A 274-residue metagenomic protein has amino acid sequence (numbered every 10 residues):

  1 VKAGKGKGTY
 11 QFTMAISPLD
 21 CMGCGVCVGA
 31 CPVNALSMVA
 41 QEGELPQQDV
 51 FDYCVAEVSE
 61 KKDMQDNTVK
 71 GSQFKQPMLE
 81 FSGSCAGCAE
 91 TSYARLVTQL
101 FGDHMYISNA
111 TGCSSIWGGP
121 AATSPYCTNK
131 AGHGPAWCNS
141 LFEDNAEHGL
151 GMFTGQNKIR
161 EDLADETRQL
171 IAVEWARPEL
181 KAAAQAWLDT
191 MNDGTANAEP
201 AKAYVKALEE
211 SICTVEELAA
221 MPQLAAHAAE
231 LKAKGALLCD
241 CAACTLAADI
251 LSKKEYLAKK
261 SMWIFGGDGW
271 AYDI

Functional and structural regions predicted by a protein language model:
V1-K2, T9, T13, S17 (+5 more regions): Iron-sulfur cluster-binding cysteine motifs and their immediate structural context in ferredoxin-like electron-transfer
A3-T13, V69-E80, E143, A182 (+1 more regions): Gly-rich Lys/Arg/Thr-decorated short loops/hinges at beta-loop-alpha junctions or inter-strand turns that position
V26, Q47-F51, G118-T123, T128 (+1 more regions): Short acidic, glycine/serine/threonine-rich loops at helix termini
G71, L79-T111, S115-A121: N-terminal amphipathic, basic-rich helices that act as targeting or association modules
T91-L96, Y106, I116-P120, A182 (+1 more regions): Thiamine diphosphate
G119-N157: Mobile "lid/hinge" segments at catalytic clefts and subdomain interfaces of large enzymes
L141-I171, W175-L180: N-terminal leader/propeptide and maturation segments of large enzyme subunits in energy/redox metabolism and hydrolases
P222-D249: Amphipathic alpha-helical binding modules
